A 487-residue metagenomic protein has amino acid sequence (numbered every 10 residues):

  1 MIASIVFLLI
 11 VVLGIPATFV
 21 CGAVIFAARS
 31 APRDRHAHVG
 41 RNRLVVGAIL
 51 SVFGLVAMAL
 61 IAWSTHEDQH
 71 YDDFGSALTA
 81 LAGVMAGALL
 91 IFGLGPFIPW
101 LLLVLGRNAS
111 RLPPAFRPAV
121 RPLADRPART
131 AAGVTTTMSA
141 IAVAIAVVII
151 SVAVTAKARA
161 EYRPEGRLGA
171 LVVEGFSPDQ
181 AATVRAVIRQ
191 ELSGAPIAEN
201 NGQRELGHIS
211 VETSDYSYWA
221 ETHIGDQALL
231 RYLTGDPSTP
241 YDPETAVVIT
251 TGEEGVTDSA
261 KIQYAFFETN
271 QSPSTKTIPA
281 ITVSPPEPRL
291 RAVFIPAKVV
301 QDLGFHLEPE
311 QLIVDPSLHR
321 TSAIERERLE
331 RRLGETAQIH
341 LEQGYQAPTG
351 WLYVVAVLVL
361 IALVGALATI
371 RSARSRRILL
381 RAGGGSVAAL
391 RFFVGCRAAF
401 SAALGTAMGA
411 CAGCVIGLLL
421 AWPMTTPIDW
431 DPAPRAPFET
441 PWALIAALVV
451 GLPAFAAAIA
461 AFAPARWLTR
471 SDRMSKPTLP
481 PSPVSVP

Functional and structural regions predicted by a protein language model:
M1-A156, A398, A402-L404, C411-A412 (+2 more regions): Alpha-helical transmembrane segments, especially those used as permease/efflux helices and single-pass anchors
I2-I5, F74-A86, R331-A362, L367-S372: Peri-transmembrane interface segments
F19-I25, L105-G106, V357-I378: A hydrophobic alpha-helix feature that marks transmembrane segments and, especially, their cytosolic C-terminal ends
R107-S110, P118-D125, R159, I378-A382 (+2 more regions): Short amphipathic alpha-helical coupling elements at transmembrane boundaries
R126, V134-T136, P316, L367-R374 (+3 more regions): Active-site proximal loops enriched in glycine and acidic residues that flank catalytic Cys/His/Asp and coordinate
T155-L352, L419-P423, P427, D431-W442 (+1 more regions): Nucleotide-cofactor and metal-assisted catalytic machinery
A382-A421: Transmembrane alpha-helical interface segments in multi-pass membrane proteins
